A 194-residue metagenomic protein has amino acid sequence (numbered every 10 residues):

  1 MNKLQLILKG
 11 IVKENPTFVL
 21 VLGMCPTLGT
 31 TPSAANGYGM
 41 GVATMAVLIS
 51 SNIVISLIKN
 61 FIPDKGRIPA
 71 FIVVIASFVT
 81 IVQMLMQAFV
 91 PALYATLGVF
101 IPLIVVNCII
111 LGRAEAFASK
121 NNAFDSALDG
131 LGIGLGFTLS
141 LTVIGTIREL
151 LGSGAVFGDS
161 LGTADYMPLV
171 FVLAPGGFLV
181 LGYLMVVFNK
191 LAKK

Functional and structural regions predicted by a protein language model:
M1-N2, G29-S33, P63-R67, E115-S126: Juxtamembrane helix-boundary/capping and inter-helix hinge elements in multi-pass membrane proteins
N2, I7-T17: N-terminal membrane topogenic signal
Q5, D125-K194: C-terminal transmembrane helix-loop-helix hairpin of multi-pass membrane proteins
L22-L28, T44-I49, A76-Q83, V105-L111 (+2 more regions): Hydrophobic core segments of alpha-helical transmembrane domains in multi-pass membrane transport and ion-translocation
A34-S50, A70, Y94-V105, P175: Structural signature of hydrophobic alpha-helical transmembrane segments
S51-D64, L111-N121, V187-L191: C-terminal ends of transmembrane helices
I62-I75, T96-P102, D129: Cytoplasmic-side transmembrane-helix entry/capping segments in multi-pass membrane proteins
I81-T96: Transmembrane alpha-helix boundary signature
